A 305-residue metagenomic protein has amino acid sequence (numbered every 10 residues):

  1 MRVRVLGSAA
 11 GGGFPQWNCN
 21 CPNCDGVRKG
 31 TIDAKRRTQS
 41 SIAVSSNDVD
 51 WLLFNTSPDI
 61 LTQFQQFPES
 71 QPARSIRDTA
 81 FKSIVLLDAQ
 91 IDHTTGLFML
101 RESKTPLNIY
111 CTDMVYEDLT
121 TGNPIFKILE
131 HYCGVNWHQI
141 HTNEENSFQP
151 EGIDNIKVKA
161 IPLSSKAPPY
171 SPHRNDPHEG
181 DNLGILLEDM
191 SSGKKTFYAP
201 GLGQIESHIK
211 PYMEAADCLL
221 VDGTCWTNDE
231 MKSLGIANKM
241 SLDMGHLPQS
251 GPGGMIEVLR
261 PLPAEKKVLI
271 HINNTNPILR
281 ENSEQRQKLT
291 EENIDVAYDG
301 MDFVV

Functional and structural regions predicted by a protein language model:
M1, I140, E145-G152, Q204-D217: Short amphipathic alpha-helices and their capping/turn segments at secondary-structure boundaries
M1-S57, Q149, K157-A167, L187-Y198: Metallo-beta-lactamase
V3, F64, D88, I109 (+6 more regions): Divalent metal-coordination and catalytic microenvironments
P15-A89, T95-E102, H208-I209: Pre-active-site segment of Zn-dependent metallo-hydrolases
L53-S57, A80-D92, C111-T112, F197-L202 (+3 more regions): Active-site neighborhood of phospho(di)ester-bond hydrolases with catalytic His/Asp-centered motifs
Q71-T79, S103-T105, I125-Q139: A short alpha->loop->secondary-structure connector
T112-L183, N293-G300: Metallo-beta-lactamase
G180-N182, M190-K195, L202-G300: Cap/insert and terminal regions of metallo-dependent hydrolase folds
